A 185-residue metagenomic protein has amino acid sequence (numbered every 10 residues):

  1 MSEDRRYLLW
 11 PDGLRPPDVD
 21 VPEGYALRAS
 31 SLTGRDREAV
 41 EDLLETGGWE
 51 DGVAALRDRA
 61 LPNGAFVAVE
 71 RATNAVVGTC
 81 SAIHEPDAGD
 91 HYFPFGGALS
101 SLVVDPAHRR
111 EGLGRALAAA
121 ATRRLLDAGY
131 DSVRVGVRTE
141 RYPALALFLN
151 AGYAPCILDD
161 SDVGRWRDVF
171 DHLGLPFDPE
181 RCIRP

Functional and structural regions predicted by a protein language model:
M1-G24, S31: Acyl-donor-binding surface of acyltransferase catalytic domains
S2-P11, R134-V137, A154-D171: Conserved catalytic-core motifs of GNAT/GCN5-like acyltransferases
A26-V40, C156: A short beta-loop-alpha structural element at the N-terminal edge of CoA-dependent acyl/N-acetyltransferase catalytic
G48-A72, V76-V103: A conserved beta-strand-loop-helix scaffold within acyl/acetyltransferase catalytic domains
L102-R110, V137-R138: A short, internal acetyl-CoA/4′-phosphopantetheine-binding micro-motif in the GNAT/acyltransferase core
H108, G112-A120: Conserved acetyl-CoA pyrophosphate-binding loop and the N-cap/start of the following alpha-helix in GNAT-like
R115, D127, T139-I157, R165: Conserved active-site alpha-helix within GNAT-family acetyltransferase domains
L125-V137: Conserved GNAT acetyl-CoA-binding A-motif
